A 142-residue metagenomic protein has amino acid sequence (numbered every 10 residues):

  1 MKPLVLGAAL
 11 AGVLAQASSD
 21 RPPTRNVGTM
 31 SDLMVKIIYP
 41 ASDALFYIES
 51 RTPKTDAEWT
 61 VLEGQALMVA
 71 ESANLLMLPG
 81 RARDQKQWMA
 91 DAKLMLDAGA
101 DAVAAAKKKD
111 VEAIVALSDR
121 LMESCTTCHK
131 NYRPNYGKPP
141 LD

Functional and structural regions predicted by a protein language model:
M1-P3: Positively charged n-region of N-terminal signal peptides that target proteins for export
V5-A17: Hydrophobic h-region of N-terminal signal peptides that target proteins for export in Gram-negative bacteria
S18-D142: Sequence context surrounding c-type heme c attachment/ligation sites in exported
